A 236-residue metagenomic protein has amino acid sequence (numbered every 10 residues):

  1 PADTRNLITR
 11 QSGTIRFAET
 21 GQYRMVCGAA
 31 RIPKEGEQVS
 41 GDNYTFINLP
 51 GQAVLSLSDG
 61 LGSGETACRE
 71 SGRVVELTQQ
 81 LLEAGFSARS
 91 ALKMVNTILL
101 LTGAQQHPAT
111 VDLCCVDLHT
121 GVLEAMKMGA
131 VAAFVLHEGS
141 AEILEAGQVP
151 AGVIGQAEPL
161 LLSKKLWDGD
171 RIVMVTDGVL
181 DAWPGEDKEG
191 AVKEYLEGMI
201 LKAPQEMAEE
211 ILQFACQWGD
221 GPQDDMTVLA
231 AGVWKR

Functional and structural regions predicted by a protein language model:
P1-G13, C68-E138, A215-M226, A230-A231: Catalytic core of PPM/PP2C metal-dependent serine/threonine phosphatase domains
R10-L61, T66, R73-E76, F134 (+1 more regions): N-terminal entry segment of metal-dependent catalytic domains or homologous docking segments
A18-T20, A231-R236: Short beta-strand-to-coil "C-cap" segments at the C-terminal boundary of structured domains/repeats, marking
E19, K127, T176: Flexible glycine-/small-residue-rich
I32-K34, G51, L61-G62, A130 (+4 more regions): Short, glycine-/Ser/Thr-/acidic-enriched flexible segments
E37-Q52, P108-V111, I143-G185, W218 (+1 more regions): Acidic loop->beta-strand submotif enriched in PP2C/PPM serine/threonine phosphatases
V54-S58, I172, L229-A231: Short, well-ordered beta-strand elements
G60-A84, Q148, L162, L166 (+1 more regions): Active-site-proximal, acidic helix/loop segment immediately C-terminal to a metal-coordinating Asp/Glu
